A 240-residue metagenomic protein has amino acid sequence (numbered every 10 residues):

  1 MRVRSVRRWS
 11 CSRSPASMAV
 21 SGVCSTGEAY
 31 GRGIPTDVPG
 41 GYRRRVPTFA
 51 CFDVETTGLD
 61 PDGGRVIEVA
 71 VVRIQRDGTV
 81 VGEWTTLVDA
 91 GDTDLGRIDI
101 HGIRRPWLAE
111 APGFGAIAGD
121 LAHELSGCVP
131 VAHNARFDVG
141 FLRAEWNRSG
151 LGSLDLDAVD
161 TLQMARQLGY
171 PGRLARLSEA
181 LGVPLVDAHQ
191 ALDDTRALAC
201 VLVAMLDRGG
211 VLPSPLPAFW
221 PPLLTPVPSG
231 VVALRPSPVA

Functional and structural regions predicted by a protein language model:
M1-S25, R32: Low-acidity, Ser/Thr- and Arg-rich intrinsically disordered low-complexity segments
G33-A158, Y170-P171, A175-A188: Conserved non-catalytic scaffold segment of RNase H-like nuclease domains
G33-P47, A199-A240: Acidic two-metal-ion nuclease catalytic site recognized across multiple nuclease folds, prominently DnaQ/RNase D-T
L142, M164, L198-L202: Buried hydrophobic packing segments
D157-D160, P217: Beta-strand segments within the central parallel beta-sheet cores of soluble alpha/beta enzyme folds
D160-L168: An acidic intrinsically disordered interaction segment
A191: Conserved phosphate/pyrophosphate-binding and hydrolysis machinery centered on Walker-type P-loop NTPases, extending
D194: Conserved catalytic/binding loops enriched for acidic/polar residues
